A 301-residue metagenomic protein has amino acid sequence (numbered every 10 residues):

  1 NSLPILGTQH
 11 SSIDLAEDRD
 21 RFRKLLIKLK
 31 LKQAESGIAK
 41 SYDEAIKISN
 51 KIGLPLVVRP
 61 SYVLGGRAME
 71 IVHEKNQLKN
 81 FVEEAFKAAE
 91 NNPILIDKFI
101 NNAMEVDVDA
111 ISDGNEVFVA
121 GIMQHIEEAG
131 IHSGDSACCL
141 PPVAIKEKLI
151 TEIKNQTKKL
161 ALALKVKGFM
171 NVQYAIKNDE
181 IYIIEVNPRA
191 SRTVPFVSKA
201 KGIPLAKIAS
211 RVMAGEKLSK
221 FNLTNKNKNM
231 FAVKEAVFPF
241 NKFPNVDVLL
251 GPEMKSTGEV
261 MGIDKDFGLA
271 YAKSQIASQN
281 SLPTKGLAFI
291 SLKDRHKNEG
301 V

Functional and structural regions predicted by a protein language model:
N1, G7-Q9, I13-R21, E35-I46 (+1 more regions): Domain-scale recognition of functional cores that engage charged ligands
N1-G7, D14, L25-K30, I52-P55 (+2 more regions): ATP-dependent carboxylate activation and anion-phosphoryl transfer catalytic cores that bind Mg-ATP to form
K47-K51: Short amphipathic alpha-helix with an adjacent loop that forms part of the alpha/beta core around
